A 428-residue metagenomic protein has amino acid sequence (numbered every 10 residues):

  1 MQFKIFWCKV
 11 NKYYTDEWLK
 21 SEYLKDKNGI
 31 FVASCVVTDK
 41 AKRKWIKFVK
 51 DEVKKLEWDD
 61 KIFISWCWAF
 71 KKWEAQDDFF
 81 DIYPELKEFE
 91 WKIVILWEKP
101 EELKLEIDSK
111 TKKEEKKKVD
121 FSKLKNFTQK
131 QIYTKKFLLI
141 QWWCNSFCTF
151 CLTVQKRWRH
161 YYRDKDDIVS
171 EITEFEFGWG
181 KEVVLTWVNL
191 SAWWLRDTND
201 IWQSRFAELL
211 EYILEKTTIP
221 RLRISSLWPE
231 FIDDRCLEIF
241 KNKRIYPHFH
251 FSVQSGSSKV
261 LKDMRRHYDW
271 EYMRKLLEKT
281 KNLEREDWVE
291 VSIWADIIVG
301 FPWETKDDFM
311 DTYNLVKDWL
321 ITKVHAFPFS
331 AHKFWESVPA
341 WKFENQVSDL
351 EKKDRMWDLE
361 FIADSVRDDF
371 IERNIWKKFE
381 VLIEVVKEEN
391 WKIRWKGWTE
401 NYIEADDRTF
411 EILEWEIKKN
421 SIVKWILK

Functional and structural regions predicted by a protein language model:
M1-A192, R205, R235, F249 (+6 more regions): Proteins enriched for Cys/Gly/acidic motifs involved in redox and nucleic-acid/cofactor modification
V10-N11, V37, L190, P229 (+4 more regions): Short, glycine-/Ser/Thr-/acidic-enriched flexible segments
D59-S65, A69-W73, E176-F309: Conserved SAM/AdoMet-binding glycine-rich loop
Q131-Y133, C144-N145, S255, I375 (+2 more regions): Short flexible coil/turn linkers enriched for glycine and charged/polar residues that connect secondary-structure
I168, L185, I224, F251 (+5 more regions): Conserved, mostly hydrophobic/aromatic
W187, S226, V253-S255, A295-V299 (+5 more regions): Active-site proximal loops enriched in glycine and acidic residues that flank catalytic Cys/His/Asp and coordinate
E304, W319-T322: Contiguous mid-protein beta-loop-alpha structural module that forms a pocket-lining wall or clamp of enzyme active
A340-K428: Terminal RNA-binding accessory module
